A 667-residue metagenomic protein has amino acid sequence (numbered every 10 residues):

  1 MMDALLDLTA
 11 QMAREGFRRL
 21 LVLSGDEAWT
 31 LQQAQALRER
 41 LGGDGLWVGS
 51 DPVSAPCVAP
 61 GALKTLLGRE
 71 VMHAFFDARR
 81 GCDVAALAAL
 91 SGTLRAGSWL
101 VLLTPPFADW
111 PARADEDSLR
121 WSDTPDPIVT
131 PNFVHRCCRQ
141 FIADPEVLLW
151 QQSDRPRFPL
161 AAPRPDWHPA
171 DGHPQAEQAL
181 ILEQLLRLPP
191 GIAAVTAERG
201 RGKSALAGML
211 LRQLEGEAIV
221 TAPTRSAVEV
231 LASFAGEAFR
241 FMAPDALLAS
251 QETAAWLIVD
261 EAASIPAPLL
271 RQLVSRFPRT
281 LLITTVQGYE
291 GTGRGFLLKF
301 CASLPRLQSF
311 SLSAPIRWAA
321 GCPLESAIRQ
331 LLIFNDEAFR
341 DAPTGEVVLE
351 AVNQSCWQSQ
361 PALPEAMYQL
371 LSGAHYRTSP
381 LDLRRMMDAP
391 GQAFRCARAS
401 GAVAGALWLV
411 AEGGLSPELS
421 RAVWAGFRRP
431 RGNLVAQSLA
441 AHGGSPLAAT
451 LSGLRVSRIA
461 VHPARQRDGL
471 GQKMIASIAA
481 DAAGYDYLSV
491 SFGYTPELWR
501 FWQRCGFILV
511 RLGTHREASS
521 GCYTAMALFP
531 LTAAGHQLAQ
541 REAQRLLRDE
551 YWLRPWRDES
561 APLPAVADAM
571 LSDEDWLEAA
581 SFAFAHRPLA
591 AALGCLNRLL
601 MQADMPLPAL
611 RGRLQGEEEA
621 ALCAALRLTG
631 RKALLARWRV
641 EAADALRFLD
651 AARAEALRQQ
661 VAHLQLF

Functional and structural regions predicted by a protein language model:
M1-L8, P169-P189: N-terminal pre-P-loop "Q-motif" helix
R18-D26, L37-S50, A194-T196, G216-V228: Conserved RecA-like ASCE P-loop NTPase motor core of nucleic-acid helicases/translocases
T30-L31, K203: Conserved lysine of the Walker
L63-L160: N-terminal accessory nucleic-acid engagement/regulatory domains that precede and modulate ATP-driven motor cores
D126-H173, C301-R340: Conserved coupling/interface region of RecA-like P-loop/ASCE motor cores
A205-M209, R458-D481: Conserved acetyl-CoA-binding loop-helix of GNAT-fold acetyltransferases
A246-L248, W256, P268-L269, P278-Y376 (+2 more regions): Terminal substrate-recognition subdomain of acyl/acetyltransferases
G391-V410, P417: Conserved beta-hairpin
